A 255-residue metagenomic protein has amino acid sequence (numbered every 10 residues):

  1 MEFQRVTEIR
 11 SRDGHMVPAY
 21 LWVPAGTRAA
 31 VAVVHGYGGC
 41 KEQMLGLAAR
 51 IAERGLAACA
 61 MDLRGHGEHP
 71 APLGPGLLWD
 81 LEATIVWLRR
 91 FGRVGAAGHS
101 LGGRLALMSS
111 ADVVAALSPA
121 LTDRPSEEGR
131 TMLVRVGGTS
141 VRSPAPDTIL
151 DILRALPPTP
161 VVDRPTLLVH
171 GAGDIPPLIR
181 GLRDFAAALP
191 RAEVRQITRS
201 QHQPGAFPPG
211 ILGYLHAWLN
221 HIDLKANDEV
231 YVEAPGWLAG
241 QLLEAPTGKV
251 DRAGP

Functional and structural regions predicted by a protein language model:
M1-G26: N-terminal cap/lid segment of alpha/beta-hydrolase-fold proteins
R28-G36: Short beta-strand element of the alpha/beta-hydrolase
Y37-A49, R180: The serine-hydrolase catalytic nucleophile loop
G38, D62-G67, L121, Q201-H202: Alpha/beta-hydrolase active-site loop signature
Q43, P72-R89: Alpha/beta-hydrolase active-site loop
A48-E68: Conserved alpha/beta-hydrolase
R90-S100: Alpha/beta-hydrolase fold nucleophile elbow
G95, R104, M108-G254: The alpha/beta-hydrolase serine catalytic core
